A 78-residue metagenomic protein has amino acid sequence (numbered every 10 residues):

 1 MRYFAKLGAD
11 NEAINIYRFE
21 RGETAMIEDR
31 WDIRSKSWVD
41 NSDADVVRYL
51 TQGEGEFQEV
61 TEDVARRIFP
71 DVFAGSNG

Functional and structural regions predicted by a protein language model:
M1-D10: A short beta-strand micro-motif
M1-R2, N15, V47: Intrinsically disordered, low-complexity segments enriched in small/polar residues
N11-D40: Short, flexible N-terminal segments of the mature chain
D29-G78: Short, mixed-charge low-complexity intrinsically disordered segments
